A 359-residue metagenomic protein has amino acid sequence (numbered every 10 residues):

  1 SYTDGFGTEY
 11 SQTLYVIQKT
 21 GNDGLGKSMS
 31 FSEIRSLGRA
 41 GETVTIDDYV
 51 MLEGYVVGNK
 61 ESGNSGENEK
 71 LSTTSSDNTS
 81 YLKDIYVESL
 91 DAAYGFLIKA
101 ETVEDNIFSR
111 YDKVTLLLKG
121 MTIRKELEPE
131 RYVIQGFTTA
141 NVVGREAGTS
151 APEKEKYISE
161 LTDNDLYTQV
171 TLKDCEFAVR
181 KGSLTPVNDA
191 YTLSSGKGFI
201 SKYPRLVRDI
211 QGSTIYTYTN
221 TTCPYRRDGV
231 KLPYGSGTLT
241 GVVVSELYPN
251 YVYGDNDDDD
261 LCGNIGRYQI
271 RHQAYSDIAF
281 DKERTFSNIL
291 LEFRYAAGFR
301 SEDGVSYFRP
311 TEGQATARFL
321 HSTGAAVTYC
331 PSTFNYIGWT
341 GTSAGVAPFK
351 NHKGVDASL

Functional and structural regions predicted by a protein language model:
Y2-D84, E88-T285: OB-fold nucleic-acid-binding modules
E53-Y55, Y86-E88, T115-L117, R294 (+3 more regions): Short, conserved beta-strand segments within well-ordered enzyme catalytic domains that often line or immediately flank
V56, S358-L359: A short beta-strand element within beta-rich, extracytoplasmic domains of secreted/secretory-pathway proteins
N64, R124, S150, F299-R300 (+3 more regions): Intrinsically disordered, low-complexity segments enriched in polar/charged small residues
E67-T74, T311-G313, S322-G324: Short small/polar-residue motifs
K282-H321: Extracellular carbohydrate-recognition regions
A317-S358: Surface-exposed, low-complexity/disordered Ser/Thr/Gly/Pro/Asn-rich loops and linkers
